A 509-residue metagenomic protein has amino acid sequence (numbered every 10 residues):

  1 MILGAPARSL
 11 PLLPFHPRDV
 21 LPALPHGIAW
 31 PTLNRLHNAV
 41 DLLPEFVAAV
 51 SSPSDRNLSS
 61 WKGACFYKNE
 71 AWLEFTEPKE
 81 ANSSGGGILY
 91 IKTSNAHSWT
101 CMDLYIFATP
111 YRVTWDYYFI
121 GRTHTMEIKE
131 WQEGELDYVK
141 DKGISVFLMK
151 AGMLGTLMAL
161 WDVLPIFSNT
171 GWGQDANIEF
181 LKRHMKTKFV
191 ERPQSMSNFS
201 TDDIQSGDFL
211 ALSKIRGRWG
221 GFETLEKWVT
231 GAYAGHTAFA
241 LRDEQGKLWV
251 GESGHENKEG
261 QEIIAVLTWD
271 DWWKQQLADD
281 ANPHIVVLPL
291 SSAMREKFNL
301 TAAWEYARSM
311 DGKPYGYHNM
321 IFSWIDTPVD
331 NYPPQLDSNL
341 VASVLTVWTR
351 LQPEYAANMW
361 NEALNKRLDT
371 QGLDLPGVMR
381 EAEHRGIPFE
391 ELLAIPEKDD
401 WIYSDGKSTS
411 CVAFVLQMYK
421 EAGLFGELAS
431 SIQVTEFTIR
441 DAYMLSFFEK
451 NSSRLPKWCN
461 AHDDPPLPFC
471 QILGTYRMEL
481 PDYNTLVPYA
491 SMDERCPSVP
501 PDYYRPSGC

Functional and structural regions predicted by a protein language model:
I2-C509: Cysteine-nucleophile amide-bond enzymes
